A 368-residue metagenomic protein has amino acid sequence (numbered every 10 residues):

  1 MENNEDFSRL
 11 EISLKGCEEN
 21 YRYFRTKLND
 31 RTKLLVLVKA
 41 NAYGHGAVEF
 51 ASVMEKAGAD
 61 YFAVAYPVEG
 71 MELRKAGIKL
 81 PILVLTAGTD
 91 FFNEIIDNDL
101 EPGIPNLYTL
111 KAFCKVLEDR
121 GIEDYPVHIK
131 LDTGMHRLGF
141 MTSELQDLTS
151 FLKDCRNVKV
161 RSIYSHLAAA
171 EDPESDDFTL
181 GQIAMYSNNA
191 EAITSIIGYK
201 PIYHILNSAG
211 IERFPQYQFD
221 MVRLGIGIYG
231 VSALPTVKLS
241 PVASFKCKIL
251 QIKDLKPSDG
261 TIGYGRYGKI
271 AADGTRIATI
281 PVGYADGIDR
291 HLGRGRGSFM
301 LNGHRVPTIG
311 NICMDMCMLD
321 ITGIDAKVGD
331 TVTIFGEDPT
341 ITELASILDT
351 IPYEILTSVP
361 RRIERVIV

Functional and structural regions predicted by a protein language model:
E2-L14, E18, S52, V68-E69 (+4 more regions): Active-site anion/phosphate-binding pocket segments in diverse small-molecule metabolic enzymes
N3-N4, S8-E19, D30-I202, Q218: Active-site-proximal beta-alpha core segment in soluble small-molecule metabolic enzymes
F24: Class I S-adenosylmethionine-dependent transferase superfamily signal
K27: Conserved PLP-enzyme active-site core in the AAT-like
